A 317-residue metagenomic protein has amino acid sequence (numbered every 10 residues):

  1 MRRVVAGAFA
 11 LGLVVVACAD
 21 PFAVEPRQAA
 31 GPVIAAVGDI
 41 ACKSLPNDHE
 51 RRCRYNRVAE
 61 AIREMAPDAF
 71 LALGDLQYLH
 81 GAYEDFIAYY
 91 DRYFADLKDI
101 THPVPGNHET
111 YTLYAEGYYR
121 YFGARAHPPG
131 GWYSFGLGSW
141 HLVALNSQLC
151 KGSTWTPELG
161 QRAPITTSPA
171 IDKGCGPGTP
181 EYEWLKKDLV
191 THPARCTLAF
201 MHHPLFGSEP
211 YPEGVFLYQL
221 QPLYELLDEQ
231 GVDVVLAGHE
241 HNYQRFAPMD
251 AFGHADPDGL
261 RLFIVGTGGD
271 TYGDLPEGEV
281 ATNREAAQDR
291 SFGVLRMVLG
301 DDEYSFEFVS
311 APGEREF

Functional and structural regions predicted by a protein language model:
M1-A8: Bacterial N-terminal signal peptides that target proteins for export
F22-D85, P180, K187, S208: N-terminal active-site segment of His-dependent metallophosphoesterases
I34-A36, F70-A72, P103-V104, A199 (+1 more regions): Residue-level marker for buried hydrophobic side chains located in beta-strands that build the well-ordered beta-sheet
D39, G74-D75, G106-N107, L145 (+2 more regions): Active-site glycine-centered loops adjacent to acidic/histidine catalytic or metal-binding residues that shape
L45-N47, R63, Y78-T197, P212-V234 (+1 more regions): Extended active-site neighborhood of metal-dependent phosphoesterases/phosphodiesterases
E307-E316: Short, solvent-exposed aromatic-acidic interface loops
